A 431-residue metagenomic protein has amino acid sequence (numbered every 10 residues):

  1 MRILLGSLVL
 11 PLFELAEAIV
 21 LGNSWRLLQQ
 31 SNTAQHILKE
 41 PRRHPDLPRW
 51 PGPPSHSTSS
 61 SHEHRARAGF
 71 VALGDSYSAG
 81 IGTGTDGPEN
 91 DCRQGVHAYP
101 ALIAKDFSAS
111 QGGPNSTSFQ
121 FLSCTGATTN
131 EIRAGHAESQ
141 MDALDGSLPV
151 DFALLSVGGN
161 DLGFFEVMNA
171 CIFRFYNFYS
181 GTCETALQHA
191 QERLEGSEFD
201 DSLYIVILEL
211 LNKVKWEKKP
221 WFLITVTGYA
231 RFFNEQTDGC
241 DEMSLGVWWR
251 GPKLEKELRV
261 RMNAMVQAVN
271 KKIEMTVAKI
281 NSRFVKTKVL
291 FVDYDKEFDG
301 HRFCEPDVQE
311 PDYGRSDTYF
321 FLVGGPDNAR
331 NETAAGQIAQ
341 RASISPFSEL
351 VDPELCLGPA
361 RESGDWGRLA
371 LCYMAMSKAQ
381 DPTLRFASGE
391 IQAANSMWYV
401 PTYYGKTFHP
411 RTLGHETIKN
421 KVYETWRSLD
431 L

Functional and structural regions predicted by a protein language model:
M1-R26: Fungal secretory targeting signals
G22-R49: N-terminal, immediately post-signal peptide pro-regions of secreted/luminal proteins
P48-G69, R133-A153, V206-L223, Y423: Short amphipathic alpha-helices and their capping/turn segments at secondary-structure boundaries
P51-S123, C171-S180, E416-K419: Serine-esterase "nucleophile elbow" of acetyl-processing enzymes
G69-I81, S118-S123, D151-S156, D161-F164 (+3 more regions): Structural recognition of the beta-strand scaffold that forms the well-ordered cores of secreted hydrolase catalytic
A104-N115, F199-L223, E257-D293: A structural motif corresponding to the C-terminal end of an alpha-helix and its immediate exit/capping segment
E131-E195, Y229-S244, P401-T402: Oxyanion-hole/transition-state-stabilizing segment in secreted/luminal serine hydrolases and related acyltransferases
R231-A268, M275-F408: Mobile gating loops/cap/lid regions near enzyme active sites that modulate substrate access
